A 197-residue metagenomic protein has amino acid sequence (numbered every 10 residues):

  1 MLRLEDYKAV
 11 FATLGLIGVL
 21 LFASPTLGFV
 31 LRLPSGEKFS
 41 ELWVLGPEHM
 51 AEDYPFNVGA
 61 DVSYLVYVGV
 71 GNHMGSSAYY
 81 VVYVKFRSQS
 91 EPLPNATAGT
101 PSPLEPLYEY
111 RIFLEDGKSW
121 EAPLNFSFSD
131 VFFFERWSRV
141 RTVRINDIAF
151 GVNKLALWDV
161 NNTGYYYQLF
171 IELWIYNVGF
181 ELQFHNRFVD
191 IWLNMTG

Functional and structural regions predicted by a protein language model:
M1-V44: A eukaryote-biased signal for short, well-structured alpha-helical docking elements
F39-D53, F86-Y108: Short aromatic-acidic-glycine turn motif
A60-V66: Short, solvent-exposed loop/turn segments enriched in Ser/Thr/Gly
G69-M74: Asparagine-centered strand-capping/turn motif at beta-strand->loop junctions
S77-V84, P94, R136-W137: Short, hydrophobic/aromatic beta-strand segments
Y83-K85, S138-L182: Internal, hydrophobic beta-strand segments that form the core of beta-sheet-rich folds
A98-V143: Intrinsically disordered, low-complexity Pro/Gly/Ser/Thr-rich segments with frequent PxxP/GP/PP motifs and embedded
G179-G197: Short beta-strand elements
